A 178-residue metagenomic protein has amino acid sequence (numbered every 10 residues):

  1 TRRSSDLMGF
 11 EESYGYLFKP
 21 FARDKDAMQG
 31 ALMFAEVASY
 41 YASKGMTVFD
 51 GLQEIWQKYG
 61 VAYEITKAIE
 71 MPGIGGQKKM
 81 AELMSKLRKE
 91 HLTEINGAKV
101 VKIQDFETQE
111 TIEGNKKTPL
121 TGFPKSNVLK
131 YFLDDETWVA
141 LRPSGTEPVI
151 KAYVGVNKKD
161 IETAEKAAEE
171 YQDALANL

Functional and structural regions predicted by a protein language model:
R2-R142, V149-Y153, D160-A168, Q172-L178: Phosphate-binding and adjacent anionic-ligand microenvironments
